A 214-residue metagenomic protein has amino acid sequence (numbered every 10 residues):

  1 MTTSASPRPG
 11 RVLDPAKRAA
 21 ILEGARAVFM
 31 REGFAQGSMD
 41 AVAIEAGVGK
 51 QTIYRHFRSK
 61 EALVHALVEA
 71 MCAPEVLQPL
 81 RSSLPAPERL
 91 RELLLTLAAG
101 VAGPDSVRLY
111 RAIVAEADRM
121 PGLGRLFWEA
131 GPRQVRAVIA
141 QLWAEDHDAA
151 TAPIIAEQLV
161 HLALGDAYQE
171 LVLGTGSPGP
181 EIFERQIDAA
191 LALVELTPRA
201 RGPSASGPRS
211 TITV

Functional and structural regions predicted by a protein language model:
M1-A16, P198-V214: N-terminal intrinsically disordered/low-complexity leader segments
M1-V48, H56, E61-A62: Basic, helix-initiating cap at the start of DNA-binding domains
R31, H65-L94, A99-V101: Amphipathic alpha-helical linker/stalk segments
Q51: Key DNA-contact positions within bacterial/archaeal DNA-binding proteins
S59, E116-P121, G165: Short loop-to-helix capping motifs
E88, P104-R108, P121-H147, P153-E157 (+2 more regions): Amphipathic alpha-helical packing segments from all-alpha helical-bundle domains
L95-A102, Y110-R119, A190-V194: Helix-loop "lid/cap" segments that line or gate small-molecule binding pockets
A144-L191, G202-A205, R209-V214: Hydrophobic/aromatic-rich alpha-helical bundle segments in the mid-to-C-terminal region
